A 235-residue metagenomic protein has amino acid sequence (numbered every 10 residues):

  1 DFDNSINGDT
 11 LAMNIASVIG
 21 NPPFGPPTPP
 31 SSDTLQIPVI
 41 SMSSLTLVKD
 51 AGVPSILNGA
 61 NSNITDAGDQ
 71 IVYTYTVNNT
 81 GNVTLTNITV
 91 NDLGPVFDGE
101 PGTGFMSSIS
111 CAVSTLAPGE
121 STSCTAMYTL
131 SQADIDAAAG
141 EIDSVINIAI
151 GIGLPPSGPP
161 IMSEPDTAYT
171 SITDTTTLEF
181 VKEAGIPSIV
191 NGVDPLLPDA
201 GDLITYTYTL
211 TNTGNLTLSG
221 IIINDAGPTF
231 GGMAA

Functional and structural regions predicted by a protein language model:
D1-A235: Exported/extracytosolic protein signature
